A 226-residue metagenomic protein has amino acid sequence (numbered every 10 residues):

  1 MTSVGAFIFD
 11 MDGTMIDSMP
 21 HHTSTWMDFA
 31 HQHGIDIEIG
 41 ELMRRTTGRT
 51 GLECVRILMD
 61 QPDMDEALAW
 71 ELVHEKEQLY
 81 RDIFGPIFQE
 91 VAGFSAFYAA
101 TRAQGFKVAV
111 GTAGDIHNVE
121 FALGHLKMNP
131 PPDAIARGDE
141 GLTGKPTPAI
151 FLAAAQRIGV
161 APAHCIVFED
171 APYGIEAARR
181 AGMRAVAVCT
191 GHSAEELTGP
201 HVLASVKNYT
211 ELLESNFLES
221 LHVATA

Functional and structural regions predicted by a protein language model:
M1-G5, S95, A99-R102, D115-A226: Asp-based, Mg2+/Mn2+-dependent phosphohydrolase catalytic module
T2-S95, A99-F106, H117, M128-N129: N-terminal helical cap/lid subdomain that shapes the substrate entry/recognition surface in HAD-like hydrolases
T14, S18, T112, T190: Ser/Thr-centric signal marking residues that sit in or immediately flank functional binding/regulatory motifs
M15, R44, V108-G111, T143 (+1 more regions): Conserved SAM-binding loop
